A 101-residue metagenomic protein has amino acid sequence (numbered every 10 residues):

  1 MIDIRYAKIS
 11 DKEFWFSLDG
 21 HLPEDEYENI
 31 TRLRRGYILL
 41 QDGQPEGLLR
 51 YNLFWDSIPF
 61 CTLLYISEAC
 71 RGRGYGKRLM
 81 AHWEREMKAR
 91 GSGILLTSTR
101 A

Functional and structural regions predicted by a protein language model:
I2, Y6-T62, S67-E68, E86: Acetyl-CoA-dependent GNAT
W15, P45, K77, S92-G93: Generic N-terminal initiation segments characterized by hydrophobic and/or small/turn-forming residues
L49, G72-G74, A101: Short, structured secondary-structure boundary patches
C70, G74-H82: Conserved acetyl-CoA pyrophosphate-binding loop and the N-cap/start of the following alpha-helix in GNAT-like
M87-R100: Conserved GNAT acetyl-CoA-binding A-motif
